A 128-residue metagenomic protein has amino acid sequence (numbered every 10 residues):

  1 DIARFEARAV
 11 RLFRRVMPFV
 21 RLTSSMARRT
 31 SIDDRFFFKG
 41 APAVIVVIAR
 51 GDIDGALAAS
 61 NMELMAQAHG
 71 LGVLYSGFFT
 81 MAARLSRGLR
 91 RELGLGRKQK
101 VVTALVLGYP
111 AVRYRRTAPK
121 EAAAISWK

Functional and structural regions predicted by a protein language model:
D1-I53: Glycine/small-residue-rich phosphate/adenosyl-binding loop
A3, A7, R84-R87, Q99: Generic alpha-helical secondary structure signal
R15-R21, V73-T80, G96-Q99: N-terminal start-of-chain detector that recognizes signal peptides and the immediate post-cleavage beginning
R29-I32, L89-E92, A111: Glycine-rich, charged/polar anion/phosphate-binding loops that engage phosphate groups from diverse ligands
D33, R84, R90, K120-A122: Residue-level signal for pocket-adjacent positions within structured domains
F36-G40, L93-K98, A118-P119: Solvent-exposed alpha-helices and their adjacent loops that cap or buttress functional pockets in soluble metabolic
A43-E92, L105: Small-aliphatic-rich amphipathic alpha-helix that forms the alpha element of a beta-alpha
K100-K128: C-terminal helix-cap and adjacent tail motif
